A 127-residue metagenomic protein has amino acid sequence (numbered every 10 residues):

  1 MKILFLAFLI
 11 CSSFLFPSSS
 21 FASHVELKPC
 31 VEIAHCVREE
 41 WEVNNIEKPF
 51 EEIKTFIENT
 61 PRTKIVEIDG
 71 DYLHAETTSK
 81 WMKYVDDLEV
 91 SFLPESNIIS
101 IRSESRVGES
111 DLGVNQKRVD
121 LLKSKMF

Functional and structural regions predicted by a protein language model:
L4-S12: Sec-dependent N-terminal signal peptides
F16-F127: Ser/Thr-rich, low-complexity intrinsically disordered terminal regions
